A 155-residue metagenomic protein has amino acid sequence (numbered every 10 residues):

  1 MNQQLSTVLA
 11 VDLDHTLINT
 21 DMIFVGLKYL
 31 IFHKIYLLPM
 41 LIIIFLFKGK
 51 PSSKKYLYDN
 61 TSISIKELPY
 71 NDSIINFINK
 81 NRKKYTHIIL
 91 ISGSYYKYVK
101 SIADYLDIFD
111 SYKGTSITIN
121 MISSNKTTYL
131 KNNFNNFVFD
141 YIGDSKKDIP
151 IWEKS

Functional and structural regions predicted by a protein language model:
M1-K55: Active-site neighborhood of HAD-like aspartate-dependent phosphohydrolases
M1-V8, K66-S155: C-terminal cap/substrate-recognition subdomain and adjoining C-terminal extension of metal-dependent phosphatase-like
H15, Y58-N60, F134: A general structural signal for short secondary-structure boundary/capping elements
L30-I31, I63, Y105: Residue-level detector of solvent-exposed, low-hydrophobicity positions
L46-N76: Metal-dependent phosphoesterase signature
